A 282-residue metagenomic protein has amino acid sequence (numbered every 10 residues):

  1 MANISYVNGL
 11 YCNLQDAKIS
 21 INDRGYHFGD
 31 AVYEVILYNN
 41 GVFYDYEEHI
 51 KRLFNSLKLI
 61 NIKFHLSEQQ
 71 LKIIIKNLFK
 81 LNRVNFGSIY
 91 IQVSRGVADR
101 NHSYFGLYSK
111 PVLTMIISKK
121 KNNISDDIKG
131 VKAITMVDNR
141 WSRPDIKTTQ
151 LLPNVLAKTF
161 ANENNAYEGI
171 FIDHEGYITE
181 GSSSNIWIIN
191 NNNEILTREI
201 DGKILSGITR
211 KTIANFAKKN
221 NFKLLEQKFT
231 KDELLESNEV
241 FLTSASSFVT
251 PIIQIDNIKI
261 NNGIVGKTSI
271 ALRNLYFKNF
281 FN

Functional and structural regions predicted by a protein language model:
M1-K80, D99-N282: Helix-start/capping segments and mature chain N-termini
L81-Y90: Short secondary-structure capping/junction motifs at helix and strand boundaries
Q92-G96: Short loop/turn motifs enriched for small/polar and acidic residues
